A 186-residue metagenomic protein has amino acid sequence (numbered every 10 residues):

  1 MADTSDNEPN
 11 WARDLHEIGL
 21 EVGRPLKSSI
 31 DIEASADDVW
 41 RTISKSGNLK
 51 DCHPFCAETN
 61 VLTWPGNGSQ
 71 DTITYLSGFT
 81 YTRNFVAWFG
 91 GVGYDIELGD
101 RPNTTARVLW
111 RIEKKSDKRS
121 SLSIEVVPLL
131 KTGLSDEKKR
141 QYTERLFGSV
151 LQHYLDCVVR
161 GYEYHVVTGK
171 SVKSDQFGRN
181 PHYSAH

Functional and structural regions predicted by a protein language model:
M1-T63, A185-H186: Hydrophobic ligand-binding cavity/cleft-lining segments
D31, K50-D51, N60-R107, C157-K170 (+2 more regions): Glycine-rich portal/gate segments that line the openings of hydrophobic small-molecule binding cavities
E33-D37, A87-G91, R111-S121: A short, structured loop/turn motif at beta-sheet edges
A34, S77-F79, P128-T132: Beta-strand elements of well-folded, non-transmembrane domains
P54-F55, S174, G178: Sparse recognition of residues in long alpha-helices and their boundaries
D100-R160, Y164, K173-Q176: Beta-strand/loop substructures that line and gate deep hydrophobic ligand-binding cavities in soluble
